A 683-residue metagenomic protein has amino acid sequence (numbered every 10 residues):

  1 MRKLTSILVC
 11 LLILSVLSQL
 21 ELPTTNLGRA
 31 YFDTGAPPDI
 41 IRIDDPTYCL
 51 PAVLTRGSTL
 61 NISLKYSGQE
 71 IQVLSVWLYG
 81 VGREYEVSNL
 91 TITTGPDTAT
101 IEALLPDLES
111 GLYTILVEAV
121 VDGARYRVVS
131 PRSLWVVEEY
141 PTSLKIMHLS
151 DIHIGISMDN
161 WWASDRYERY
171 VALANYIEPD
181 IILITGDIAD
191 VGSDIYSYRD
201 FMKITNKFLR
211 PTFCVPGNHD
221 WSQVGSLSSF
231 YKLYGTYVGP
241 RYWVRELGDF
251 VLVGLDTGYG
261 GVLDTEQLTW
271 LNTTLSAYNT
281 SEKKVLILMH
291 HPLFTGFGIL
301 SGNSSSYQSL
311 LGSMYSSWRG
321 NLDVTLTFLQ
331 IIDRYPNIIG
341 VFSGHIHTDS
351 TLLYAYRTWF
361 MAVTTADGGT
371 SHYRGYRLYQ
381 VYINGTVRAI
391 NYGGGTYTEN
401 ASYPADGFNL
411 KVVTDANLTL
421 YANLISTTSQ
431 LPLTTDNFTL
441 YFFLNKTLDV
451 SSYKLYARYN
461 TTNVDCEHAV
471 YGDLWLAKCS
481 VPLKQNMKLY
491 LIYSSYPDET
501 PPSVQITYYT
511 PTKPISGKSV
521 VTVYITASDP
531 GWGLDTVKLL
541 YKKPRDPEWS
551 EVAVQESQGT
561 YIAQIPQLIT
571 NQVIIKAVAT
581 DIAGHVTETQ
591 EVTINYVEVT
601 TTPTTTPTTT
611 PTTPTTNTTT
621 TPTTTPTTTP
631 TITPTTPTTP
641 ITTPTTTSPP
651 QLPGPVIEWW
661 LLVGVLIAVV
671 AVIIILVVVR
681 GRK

Functional and structural regions predicted by a protein language model:
M1-P23, L539, A577, T601-K683: Secretory targeting signatures
G28-Y31, I41-R42, T59-S63, L74 (+4 more regions): Binuclear metal-dependent phosphoesterase catalytic core
I41-L50, L54, Y66-G68, D107-I195: N-terminal active-site segment of His-dependent metallophosphoesterases
Y66-E70, V523-W532, D581: Extracellular acidic, Ser/Thr/Pro-rich low-complexity tracts
L105-L112, V481-N486, I565-Q572: Surface-exposed, short loops/turns at beta-strand junctions within beta-sandwich domains
V120-S133, Y196-E282, Y307-Y315, T327-F328 (+2 more regions): Extended active-site neighborhood of metal-dependent phosphoesterases/phosphodiesterases
S281-I339: Active-site-proximal segments of metal-dependent phosphoesterases and phosphodiesterases across multiple
D498-V504: Proline-centered linker/hinge motifs at extracellular inter-domain junctions
